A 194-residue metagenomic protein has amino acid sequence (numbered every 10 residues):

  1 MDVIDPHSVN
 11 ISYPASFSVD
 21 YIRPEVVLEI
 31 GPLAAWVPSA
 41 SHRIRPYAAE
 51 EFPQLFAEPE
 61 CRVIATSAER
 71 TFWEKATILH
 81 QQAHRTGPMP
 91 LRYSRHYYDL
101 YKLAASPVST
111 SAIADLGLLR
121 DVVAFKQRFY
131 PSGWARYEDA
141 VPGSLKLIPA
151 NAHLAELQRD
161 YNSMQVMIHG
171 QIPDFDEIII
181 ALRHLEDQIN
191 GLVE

Functional and structural regions predicted by a protein language model:
M1-E194: Structured mid-to-C-terminal alpha-helical surface segments
